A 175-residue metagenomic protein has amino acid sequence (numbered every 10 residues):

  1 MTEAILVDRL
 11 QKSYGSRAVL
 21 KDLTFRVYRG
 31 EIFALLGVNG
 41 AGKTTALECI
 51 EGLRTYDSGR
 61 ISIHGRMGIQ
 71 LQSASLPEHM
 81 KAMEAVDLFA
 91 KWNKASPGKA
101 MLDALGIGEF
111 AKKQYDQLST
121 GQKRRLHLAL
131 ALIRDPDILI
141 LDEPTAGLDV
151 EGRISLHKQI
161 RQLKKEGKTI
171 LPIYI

Functional and structural regions predicted by a protein language model:
V38-G42: Walker A (P-loop) phosphate-binding loop of ABC-type ATPase nucleotide-binding domains
E51: Helix-to-loop junction immediately C-terminal to a conserved catalytic motif
D87, S96-F110: Conserved ABC ATPase "signature" region
Q114-L118: Conserved ABC ATPase signature
L128: Hydrophobic anchor residue at the start of the ABC signature
L139-E143: Catalytic Walker B motif of ABC-type/P-loop ATPase nucleotide-binding domains
